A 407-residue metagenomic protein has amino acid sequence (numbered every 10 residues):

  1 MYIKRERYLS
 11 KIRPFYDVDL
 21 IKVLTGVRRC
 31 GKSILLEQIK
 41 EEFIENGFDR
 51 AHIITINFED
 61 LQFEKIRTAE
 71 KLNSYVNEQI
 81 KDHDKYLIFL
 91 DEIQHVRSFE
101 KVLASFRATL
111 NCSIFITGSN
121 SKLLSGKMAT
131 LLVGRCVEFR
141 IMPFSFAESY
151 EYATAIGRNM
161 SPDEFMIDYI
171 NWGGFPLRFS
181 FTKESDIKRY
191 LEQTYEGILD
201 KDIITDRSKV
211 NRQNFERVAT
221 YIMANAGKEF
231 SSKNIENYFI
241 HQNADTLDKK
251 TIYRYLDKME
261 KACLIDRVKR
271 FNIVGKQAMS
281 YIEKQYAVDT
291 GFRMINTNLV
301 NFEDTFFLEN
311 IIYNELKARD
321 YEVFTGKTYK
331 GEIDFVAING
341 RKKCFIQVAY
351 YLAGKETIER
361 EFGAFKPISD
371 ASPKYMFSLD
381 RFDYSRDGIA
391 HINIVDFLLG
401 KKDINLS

Functional and structural regions predicted by a protein language model:
I3-D17: Pre-Walker A adenine-sensing motif
L24: Hydrophobic anchor at the beta1->P-loop junction of P-loop NTPases
K32: Conserved lysine of the Walker
L35: Hydrophobic positions on the alpha1 helix immediately C-terminal to the Walker A/P-loop
I54-D84: Short glycine-rich substrate-engagement loop in P-loop NTPases that contacts/grips substrate
S119-S121, G126-E229, C263: Interdomain motor-coupling "hinge/lid" segment immediately C-terminal to the ATP-binding subdomain of NTP-driven enzymes
E184-K342: Accessory nucleic acid-recognition modules appended to NTPase machines
G326, Y350-V395: Catalytic cores of nucleic-acid endonucleases
